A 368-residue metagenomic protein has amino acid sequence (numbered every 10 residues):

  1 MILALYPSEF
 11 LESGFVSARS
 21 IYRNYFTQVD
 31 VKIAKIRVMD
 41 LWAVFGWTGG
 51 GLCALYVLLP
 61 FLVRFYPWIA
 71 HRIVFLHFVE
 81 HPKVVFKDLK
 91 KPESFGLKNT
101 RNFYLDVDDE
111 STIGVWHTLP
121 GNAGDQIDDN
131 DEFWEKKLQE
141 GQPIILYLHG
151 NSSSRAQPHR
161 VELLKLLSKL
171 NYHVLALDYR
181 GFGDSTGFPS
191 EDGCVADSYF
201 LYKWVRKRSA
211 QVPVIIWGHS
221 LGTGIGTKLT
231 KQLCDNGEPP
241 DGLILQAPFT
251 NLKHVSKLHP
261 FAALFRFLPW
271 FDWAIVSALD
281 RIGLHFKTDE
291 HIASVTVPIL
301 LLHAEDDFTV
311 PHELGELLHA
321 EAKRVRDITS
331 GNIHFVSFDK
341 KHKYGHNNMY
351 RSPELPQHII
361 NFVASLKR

Functional and structural regions predicted by a protein language model:
I2-H71: Terminal single-pass membrane anchor helices
T48-D106, T112-E132: An N-terminal hydrophobic leader/cap segment in hydrolases
T112-Y202: Membrane-embedded segments
I216-G218, Q246: Short beta-strand immediately N-terminal to the catalytic nucleophile in serine-hydrolase-like folds
G218-G222, G226: Gly/Ala-rich beta-loop-alpha elbow adjacent to hydrolase catalytic centers
K228-H291, V297, N348: Hydrolase active-site cap/lid region
V295, L301-H303, D307: Short beta-strand/loop motif that positions the catalytic acidic residue of the alpha/beta-hydrolase fold
H312, L317, R324-R368: C-terminal catalytic histidine-bearing segment of alpha/beta-hydrolase fold enzymes
